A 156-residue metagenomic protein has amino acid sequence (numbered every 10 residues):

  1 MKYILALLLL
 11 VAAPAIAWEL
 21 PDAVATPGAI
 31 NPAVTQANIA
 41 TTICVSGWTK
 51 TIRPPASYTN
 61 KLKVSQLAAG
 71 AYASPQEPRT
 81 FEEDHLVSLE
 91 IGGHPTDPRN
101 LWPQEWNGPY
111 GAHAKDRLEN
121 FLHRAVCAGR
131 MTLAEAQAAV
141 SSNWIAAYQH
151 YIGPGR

Functional and structural regions predicted by a protein language model:
Y3-F81, E90-R156: Nuclease and nuclease-like effector domains acting on nucleic acids or nucleotide cofactors
